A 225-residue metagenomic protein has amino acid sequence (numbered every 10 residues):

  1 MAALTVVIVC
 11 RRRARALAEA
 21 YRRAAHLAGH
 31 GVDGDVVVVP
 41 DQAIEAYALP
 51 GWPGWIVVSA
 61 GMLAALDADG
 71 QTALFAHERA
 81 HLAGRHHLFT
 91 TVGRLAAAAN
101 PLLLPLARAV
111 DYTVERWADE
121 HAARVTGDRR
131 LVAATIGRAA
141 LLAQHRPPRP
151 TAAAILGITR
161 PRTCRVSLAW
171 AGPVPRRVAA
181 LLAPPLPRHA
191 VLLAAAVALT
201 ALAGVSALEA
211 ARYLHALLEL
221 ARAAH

Functional and structural regions predicted by a protein language model:
M1-A25: Transmembrane alpha-helices and immediately adjacent membrane-cytoplasm interface residues in multi-pass integral
M1-V7, V197-A207: Hydrophobic core of alpha-helical transmembrane segments in multi-pass integral membrane proteins
H26-G51, G127-A203: Active-site-proximal gating segments in proteases and membrane effectors
D41-D67: Active-site scaffold of zinc-dependent metalloenzymes
Q71-H86, A118-D119: Active-site recognition of the HExxH zinc-binding catalytic motif
R85-A107, D111, E115: Post-HEXXH active-site segment of zinc metalloproteases
Y112-D128: An active-site-proximal "capping" alpha-helix that borders the catalytic cofactor pocket
A207-H225: Juxtamembrane boundary at the C-terminal end of a transmembrane helix
